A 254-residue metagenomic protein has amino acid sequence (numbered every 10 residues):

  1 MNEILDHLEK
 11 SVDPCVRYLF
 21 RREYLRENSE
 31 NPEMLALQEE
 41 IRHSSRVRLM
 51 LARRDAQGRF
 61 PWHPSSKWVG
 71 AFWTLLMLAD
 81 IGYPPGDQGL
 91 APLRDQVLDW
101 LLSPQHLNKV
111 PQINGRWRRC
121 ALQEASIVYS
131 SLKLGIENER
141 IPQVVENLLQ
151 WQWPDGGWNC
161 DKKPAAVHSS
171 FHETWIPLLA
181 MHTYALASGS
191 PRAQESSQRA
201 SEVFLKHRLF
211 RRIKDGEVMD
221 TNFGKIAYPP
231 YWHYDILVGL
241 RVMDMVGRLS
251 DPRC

Functional and structural regions predicted by a protein language model:
M1-C254: Preference for long, amphipathic alpha-helical scaffolds in soluble/luminal domains and all-alpha bundles
